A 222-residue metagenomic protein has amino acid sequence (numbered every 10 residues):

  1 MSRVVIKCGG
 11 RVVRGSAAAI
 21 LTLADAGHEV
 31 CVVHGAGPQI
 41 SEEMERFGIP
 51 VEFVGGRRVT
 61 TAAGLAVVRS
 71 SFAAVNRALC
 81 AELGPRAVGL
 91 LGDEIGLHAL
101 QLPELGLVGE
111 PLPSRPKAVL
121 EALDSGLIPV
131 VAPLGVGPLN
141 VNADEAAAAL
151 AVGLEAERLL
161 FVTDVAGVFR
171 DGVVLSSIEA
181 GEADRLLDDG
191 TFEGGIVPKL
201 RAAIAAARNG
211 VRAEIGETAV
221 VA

Functional and structural regions predicted by a protein language model:
M1-A222: C-terminal catalytic "cap/lid" subdomain
